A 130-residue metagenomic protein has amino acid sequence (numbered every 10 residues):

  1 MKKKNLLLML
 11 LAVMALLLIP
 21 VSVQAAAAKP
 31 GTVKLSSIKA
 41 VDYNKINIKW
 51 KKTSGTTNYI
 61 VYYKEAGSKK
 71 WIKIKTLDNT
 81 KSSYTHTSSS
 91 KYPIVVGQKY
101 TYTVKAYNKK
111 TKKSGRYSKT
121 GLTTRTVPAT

Functional and structural regions predicted by a protein language model:
K2-A25: Sec-dependent N-terminal signal peptides of Gram-positive bacterial secreted proteins and lipoproteins
P20, N47-K49, K75: Residues marking helix boundaries in flexible regions
A25-G55, V96, K112-T130: Pro/Thr/Ser/Gly-rich low-complexity, intrinsically disordered linker/stalk tracts
V33, I48-W50, V61, H86 (+1 more regions): An aromatic-rich alpha-helical recognition segment common to small helix-rich domains
S54, E65-K69, K110-K112: Solvent-exposed strand-loop boundary residues in beta-sheet-rich modules
T57, S82, Y100, G121: Residues that flank catalytic or metal-binding motifs in active/ligand-binding sites
I60-V95: Recognizes extended acidic, P/S/T-rich segments that occur within or adjacent to Ig-like beta-sandwich modules
H86-G115: Beta-strand-rich modules
